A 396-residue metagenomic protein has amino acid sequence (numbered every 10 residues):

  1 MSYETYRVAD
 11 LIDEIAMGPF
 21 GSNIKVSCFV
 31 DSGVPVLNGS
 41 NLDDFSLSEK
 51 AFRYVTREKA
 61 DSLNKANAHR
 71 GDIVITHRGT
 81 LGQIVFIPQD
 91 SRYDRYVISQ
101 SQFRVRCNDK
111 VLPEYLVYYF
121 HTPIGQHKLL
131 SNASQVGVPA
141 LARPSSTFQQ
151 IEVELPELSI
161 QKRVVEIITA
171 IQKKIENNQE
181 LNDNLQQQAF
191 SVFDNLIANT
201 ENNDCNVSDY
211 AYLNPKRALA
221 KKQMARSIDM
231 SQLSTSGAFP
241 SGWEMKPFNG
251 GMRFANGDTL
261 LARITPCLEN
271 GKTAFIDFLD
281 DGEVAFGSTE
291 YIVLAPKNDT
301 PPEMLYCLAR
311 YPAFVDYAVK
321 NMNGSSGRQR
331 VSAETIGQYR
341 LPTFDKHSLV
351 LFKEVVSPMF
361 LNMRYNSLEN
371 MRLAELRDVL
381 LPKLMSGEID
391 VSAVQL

Functional and structural regions predicted by a protein language model:
M1-F20, E152-A220, Q232-S236, S348-S392: Non-catalytic DNA-recognition/assembly elements of restriction-modification systems
T5-V26, S40-I73, D209-A262, C267-I276 (+2 more regions): Sequence-specific dsDNA recognition surfaces
R92-Y115, D280-P302: Short peripheral tails and domain-boundary helices/loops at the edges of structured domains
R95-F103, S134-V165, E283-T289, N323-V350: A short glycine-rich beta-alpha junction/loop motif
F103-N108, Q150-L155, T169, K173 (+3 more regions): Short, well-ordered beta-strand elements within core beta-sheets of diverse protein domains
K110-N132, K297-V319: Glycine- and charge-enriched low-complexity intrinsically disordered segments
Q395-L396: Amphipathic heptad-repeat alpha-helical coiled-coil/stalk segments that mediate oligomerization, filament/stalk
